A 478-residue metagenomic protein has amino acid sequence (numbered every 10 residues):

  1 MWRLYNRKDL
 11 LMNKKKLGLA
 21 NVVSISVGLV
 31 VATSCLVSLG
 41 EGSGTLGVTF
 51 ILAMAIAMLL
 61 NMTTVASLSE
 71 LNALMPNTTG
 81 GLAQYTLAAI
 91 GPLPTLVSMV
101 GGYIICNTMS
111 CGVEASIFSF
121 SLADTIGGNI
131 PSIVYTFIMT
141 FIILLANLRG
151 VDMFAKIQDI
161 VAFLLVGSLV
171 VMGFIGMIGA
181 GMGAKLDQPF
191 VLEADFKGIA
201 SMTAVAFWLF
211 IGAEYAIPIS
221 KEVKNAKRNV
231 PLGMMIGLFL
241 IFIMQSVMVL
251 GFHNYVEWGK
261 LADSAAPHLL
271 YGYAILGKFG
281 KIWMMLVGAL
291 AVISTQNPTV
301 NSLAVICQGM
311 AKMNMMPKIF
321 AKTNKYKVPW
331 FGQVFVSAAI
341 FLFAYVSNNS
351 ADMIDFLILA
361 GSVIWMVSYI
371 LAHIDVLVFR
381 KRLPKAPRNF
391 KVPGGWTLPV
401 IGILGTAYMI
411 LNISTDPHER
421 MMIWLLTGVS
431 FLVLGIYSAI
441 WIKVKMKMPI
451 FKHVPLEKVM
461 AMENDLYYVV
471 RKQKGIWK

Functional and structural regions predicted by a protein language model:
W2-K16, H373-T397, D416-K478: Terminal cytosolic tails of multi-pass membrane transporters, especially the segment immediately following the final
N6-N13, I51, N129-P131, D159-K281 (+1 more regions): Helix-loop-helix junctions that connect adjacent transmembrane segments in multi-pass membrane transporters
L10-F120, F207-W208, Y215-A216, V223 (+2 more regions): Transmembrane helix-boundary motif of multi-pass solute transporters/channels
L17-S26, G91-I105, Y135-M139, E193-A206 (+4 more regions): Select transmembrane alpha-helical segments in multipass membrane proteins
G40-I51, S116-S132, D152-A162, F343-L371 (+2 more regions): Transmembrane helix-loop boundary segments of multi-pass membrane transporters
E41-G44, M62-T140, L144-L148, M153 (+2 more regions): Hydrophobic transmembrane alpha-helices that form the core helical bundles of multi-pass secondary transporters
A83-L87, G91, D124-T125, M235-T299 (+1 more regions): TM-loop-TM module centered on a large, flexible mid-protein loop between adjacent transmembrane helices in multi-pass
S119, S132-M182, E193-A194, M234-F239 (+3 more regions): Membrane-interface loop-to-helix entry segments
